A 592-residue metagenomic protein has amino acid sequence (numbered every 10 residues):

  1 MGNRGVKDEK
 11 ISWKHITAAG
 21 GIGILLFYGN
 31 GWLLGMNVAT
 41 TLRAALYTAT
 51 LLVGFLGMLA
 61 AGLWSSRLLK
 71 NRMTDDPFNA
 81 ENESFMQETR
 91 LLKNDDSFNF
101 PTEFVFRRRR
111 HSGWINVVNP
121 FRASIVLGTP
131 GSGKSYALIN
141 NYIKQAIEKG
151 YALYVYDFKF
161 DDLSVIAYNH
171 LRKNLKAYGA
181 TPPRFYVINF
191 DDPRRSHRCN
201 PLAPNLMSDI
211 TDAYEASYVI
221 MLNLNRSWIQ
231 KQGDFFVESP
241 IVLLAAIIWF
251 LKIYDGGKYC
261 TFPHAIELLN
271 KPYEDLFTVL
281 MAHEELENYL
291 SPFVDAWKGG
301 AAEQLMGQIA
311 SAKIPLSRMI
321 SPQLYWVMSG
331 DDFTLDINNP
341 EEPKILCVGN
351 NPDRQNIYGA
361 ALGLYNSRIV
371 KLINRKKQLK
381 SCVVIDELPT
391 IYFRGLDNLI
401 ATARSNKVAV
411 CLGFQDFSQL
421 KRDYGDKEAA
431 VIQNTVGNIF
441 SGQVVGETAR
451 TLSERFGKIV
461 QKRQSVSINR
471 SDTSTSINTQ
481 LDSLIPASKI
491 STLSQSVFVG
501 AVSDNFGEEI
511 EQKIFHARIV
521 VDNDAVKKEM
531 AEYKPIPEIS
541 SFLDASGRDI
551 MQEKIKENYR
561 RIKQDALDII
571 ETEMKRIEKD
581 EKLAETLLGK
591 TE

Functional and structural regions predicted by a protein language model:
M1-S132, Y136-Y142, K149, K458 (+3 more regions): Basic- and hydrophobic-enriched, low-structure N-terminal and domain-boundary segments that flank ATP-binding catalytic
G2, A449-L452, I514: Short intrinsically disordered, low-complexity coil segments enriched in acidic
G2-R4, K70-F78, H111, I115-V408 (+6 more regions): P-loop NTPase motor domains
G21-L25, V348-G349, V383, T435-V436: Short, flexible active-site loops
F104-R109, N225-F235, R463-Q480: Low-complexity, polar-biased intrinsically disordered regions enriched in Pro/Ser/Thr/Gly
I400-T402, N406-S503: Conserved ATP-driven motor cores of ASCE-family P-loop NTPases powering translocation/secretion/packaging/pilus
E509-F515: Short beta-strand segments
F515-V521: N-terminal charged/capping segments associated with class I S-adenosyl-L-methionine
